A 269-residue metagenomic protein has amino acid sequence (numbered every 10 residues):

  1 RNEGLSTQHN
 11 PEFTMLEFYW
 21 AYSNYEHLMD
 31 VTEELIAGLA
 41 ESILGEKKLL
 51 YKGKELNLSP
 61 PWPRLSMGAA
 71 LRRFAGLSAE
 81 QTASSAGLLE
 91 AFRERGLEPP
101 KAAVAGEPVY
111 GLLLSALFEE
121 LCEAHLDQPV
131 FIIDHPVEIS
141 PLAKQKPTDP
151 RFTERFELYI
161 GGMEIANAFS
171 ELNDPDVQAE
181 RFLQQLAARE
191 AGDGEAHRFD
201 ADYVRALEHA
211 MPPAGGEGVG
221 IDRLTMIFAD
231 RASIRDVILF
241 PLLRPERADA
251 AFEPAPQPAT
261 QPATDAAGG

Functional and structural regions predicted by a protein language model:
R1-G269: Class II aminoacyl-tRNA synthetase catalytic cores and aaRS-like
